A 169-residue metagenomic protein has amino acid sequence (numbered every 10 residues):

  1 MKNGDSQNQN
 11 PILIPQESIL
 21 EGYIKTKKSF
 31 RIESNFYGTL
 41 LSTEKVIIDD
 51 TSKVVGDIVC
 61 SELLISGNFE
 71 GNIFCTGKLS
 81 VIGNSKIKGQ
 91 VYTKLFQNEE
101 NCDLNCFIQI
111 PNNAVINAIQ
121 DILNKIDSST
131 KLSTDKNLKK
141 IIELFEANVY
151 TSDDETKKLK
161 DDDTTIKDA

Functional and structural regions predicted by a protein language model:
M1-Y23, F30, I82, K86-A169: Intrinsically disordered, low-complexity terminal regions
